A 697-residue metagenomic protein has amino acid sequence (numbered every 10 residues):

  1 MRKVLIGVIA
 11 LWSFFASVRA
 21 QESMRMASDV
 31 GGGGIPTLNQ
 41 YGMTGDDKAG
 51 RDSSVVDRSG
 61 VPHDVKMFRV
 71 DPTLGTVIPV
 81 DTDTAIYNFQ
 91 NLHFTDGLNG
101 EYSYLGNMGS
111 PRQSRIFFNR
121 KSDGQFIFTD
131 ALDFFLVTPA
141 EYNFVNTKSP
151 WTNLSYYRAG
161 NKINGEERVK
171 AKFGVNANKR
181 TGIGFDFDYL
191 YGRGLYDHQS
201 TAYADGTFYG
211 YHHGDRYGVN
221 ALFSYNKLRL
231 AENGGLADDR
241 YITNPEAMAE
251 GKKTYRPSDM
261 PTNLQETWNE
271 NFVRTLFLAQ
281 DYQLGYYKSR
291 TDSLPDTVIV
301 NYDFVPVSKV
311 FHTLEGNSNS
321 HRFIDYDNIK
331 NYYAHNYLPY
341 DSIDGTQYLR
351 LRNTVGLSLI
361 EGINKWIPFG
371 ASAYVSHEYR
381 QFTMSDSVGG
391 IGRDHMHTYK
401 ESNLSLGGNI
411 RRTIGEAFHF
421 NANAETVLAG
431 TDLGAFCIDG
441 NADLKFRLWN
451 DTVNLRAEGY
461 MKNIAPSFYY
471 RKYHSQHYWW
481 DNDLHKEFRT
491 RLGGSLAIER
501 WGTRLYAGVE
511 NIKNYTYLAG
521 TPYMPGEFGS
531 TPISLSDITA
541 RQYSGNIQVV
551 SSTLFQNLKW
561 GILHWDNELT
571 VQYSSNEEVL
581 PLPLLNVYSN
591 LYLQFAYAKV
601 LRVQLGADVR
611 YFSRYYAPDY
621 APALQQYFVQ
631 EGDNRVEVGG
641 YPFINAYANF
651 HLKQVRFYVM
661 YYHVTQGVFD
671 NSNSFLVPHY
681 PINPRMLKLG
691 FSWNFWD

Functional and structural regions predicted by a protein language model:
V4, T147-S149, N263-I329, L338-D697: Exposed, low-structure sequence patches enriched in small/polar residues
V4-S13: Sec-dependent N-terminal signal peptides
W12-F15, D344: Compositionally biased, intrinsically disordered low-complexity regions
A16-A20: Sec/Tat signal peptide C-region and signal peptidase I cleavage site
Q21-R274, Q283-T291, R447, D451-T452 (+2 more regions): Membrane-proximal, glycine/serine-rich, low-complexity loop/turn segments characteristic of large bacterial
A334-N336: N-terminal low-complexity tails
